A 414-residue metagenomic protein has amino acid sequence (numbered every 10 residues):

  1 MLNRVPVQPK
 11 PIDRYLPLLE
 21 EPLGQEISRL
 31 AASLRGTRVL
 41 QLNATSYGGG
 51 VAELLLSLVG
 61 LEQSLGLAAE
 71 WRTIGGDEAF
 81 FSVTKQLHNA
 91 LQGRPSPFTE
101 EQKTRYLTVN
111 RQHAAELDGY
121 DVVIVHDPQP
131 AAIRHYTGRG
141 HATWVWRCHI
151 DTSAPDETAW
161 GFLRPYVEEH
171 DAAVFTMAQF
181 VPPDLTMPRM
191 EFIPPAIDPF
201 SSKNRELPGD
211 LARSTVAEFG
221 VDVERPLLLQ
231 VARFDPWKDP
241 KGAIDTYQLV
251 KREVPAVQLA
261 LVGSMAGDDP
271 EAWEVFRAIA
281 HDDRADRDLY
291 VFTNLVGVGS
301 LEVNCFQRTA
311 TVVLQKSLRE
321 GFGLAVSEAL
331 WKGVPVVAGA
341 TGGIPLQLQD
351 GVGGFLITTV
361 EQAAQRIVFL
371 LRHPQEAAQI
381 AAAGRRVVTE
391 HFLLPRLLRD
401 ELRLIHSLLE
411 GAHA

Functional and structural regions predicted by a protein language model:
L40, A217-K238, L259-A260: Conserved donor-binding/catalytic core segment of Leloir-type glycosyltransferases
G263, G267-C305: Nucleotide-activated donor-binding/catalytic signature segment of Leloir-type glycosyltransferases, i.e., the conserved
N304, S327-W331, P345-L346, V352: Short alpha-helical segment that forms part of, or immediately flanks, the ligand-binding pocket in carbohydrate-active
L318: Aromatic "clamp/platform" in nucleotide-sugar-dependent glycosyltransferases that forms part of the donor/acceptor
V326, P335-A338, L348, L356: Short hydrophobic beta-strand element within catalytic cores of glycosyltransferases and related nucleotide-activated
D350-E361, F369-P374: Conserved acidic donor-binding segment of nucleotide-sugar-dependent glycosyltransferases
F369, E376-E390, L397, R403: A short, well-ordered alpha-helix in the C-terminal region of glycosyltransferases
L394-A414: C-terminal alpha-helical cap of glycosyltransferases
